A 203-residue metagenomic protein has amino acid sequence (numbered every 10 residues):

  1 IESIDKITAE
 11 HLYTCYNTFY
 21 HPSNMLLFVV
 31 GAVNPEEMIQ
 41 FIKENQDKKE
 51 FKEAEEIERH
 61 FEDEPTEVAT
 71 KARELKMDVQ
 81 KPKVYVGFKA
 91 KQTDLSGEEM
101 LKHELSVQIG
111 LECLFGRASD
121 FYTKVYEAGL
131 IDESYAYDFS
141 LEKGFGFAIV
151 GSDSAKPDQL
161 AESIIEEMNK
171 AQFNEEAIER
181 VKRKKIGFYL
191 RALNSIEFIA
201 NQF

Functional and structural regions predicted by a protein language model:
I1-E2, M25-V30, Y85-K89, Y122-A171 (+1 more regions): M16 family metallopeptidases and their MPP-like homologs
I1-N24, H60, D94, Y189: Histidine-acidic residue clusters that define the catalytic metal-binding segment of zinc metallopeptidase domains
Y13-Y16, K71-L75, G97, E133-F139: Short beta-strand/turn micro-motifs at beta-sheet edges
H21-L26, H103-S106: Short, surface-exposed connector motifs at secondary-structure boundaries
L26-V84, F88-Q92: An aromatic/glycine/proline-enriched structural segment found at the starts of mature extracellular/organellar domains
I42-Q46, G110, A161-N169: Short amphipathic C-terminal alpha-helix that caps PH/PH-like domains
V86, E98-L114, V125: Active/ligand-binding-proximal structured segments within catalytic/core domains that scaffold catalytic residues
